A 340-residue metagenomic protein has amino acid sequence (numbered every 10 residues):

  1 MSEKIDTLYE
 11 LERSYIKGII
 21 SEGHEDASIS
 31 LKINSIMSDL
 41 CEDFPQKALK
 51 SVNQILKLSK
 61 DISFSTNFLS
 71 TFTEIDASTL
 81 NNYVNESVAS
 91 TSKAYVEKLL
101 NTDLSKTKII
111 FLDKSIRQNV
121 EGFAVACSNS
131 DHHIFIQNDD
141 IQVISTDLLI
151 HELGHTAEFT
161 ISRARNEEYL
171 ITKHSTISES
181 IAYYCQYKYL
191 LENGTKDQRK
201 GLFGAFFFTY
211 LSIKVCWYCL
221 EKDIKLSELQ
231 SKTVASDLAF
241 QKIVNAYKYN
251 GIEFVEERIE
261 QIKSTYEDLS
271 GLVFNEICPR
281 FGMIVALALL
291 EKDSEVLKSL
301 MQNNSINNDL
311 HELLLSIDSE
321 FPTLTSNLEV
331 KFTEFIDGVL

Functional and structural regions predicted by a protein language model:
K4-H133: Contiguous, non-catalytic segments that form substrate-binding/exosite surfaces or channel walls
Y15-S63, F68, L238-L340: C-terminal, non-catalytic "cap/extension" segments appended to globular domains
H132-L149: Short pre-active-site segment immediately N-terminal to the catalytic Zn-binding motif
I134-F135, N166-K173, Y266-E267: Short beta-alpha connecting loops at secondary-structure transitions that line or flank enzyme active sites
L149, L153-A157, I181: Active-site His/Glu-centered metal-binding helix of metallohydrolases
G154-E168: Catalytic Zn2+-binding segment of zinc metalloproteases
S162, Y169-Y210, G282, S316-E320: Post-HExxH zinc-binding segment in Zn-dependent metallohydrolases
L191-F274: Long, amphipathic alpha-helical stalk/connector segments used for oligomerization, subunit docking, or mechanical
